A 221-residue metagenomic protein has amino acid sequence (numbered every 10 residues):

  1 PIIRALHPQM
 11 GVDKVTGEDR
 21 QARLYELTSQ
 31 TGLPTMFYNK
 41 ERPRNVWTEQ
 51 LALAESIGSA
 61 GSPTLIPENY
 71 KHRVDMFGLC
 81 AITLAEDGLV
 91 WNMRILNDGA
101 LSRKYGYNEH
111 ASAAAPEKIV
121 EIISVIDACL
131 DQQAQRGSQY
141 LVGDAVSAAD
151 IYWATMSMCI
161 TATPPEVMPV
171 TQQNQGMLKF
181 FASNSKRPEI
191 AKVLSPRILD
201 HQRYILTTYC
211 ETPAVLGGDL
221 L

Functional and structural regions predicted by a protein language model:
P1-L101, Y107, P213, L220-L221: GST-like domain detector, emphasizing the conserved glutathione-binding G-site in the N-terminal thioredoxin-like
R23, E49, D75, A114 (+3 more regions): Exposed alpha-helical structural elements
R44, R73, E109-P116, V120 (+3 more regions): Generic detection of long, well-ordered alpha-helical segments
L53, I57, C129, Y204-T208: C-terminal alpha-helix
P63-P67, S138-L141, P169, G217: Short, hydrophobic secondary-structure boundary micro-motifs
D75-G78, T83-G176: GST-like fold's C-terminal all-alpha helical module
M156-T212: Short His-centered aromatic/hydrophobic patch
